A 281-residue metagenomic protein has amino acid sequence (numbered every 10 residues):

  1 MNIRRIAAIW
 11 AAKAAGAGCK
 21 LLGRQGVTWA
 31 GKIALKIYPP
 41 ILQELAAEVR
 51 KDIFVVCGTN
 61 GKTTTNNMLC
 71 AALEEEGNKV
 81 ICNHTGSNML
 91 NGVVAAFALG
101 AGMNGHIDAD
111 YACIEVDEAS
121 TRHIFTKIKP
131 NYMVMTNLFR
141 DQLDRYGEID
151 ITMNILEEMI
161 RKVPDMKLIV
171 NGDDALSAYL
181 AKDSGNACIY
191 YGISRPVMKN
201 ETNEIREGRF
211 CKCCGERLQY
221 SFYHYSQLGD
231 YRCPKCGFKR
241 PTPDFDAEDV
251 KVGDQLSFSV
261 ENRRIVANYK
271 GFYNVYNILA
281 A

Functional and structural regions predicted by a protein language model:
I3-G192, N200-F210: Phosphate-binding loop of NTP-binding sites
Y191-A280: Adenine nucleotide phosphate-binding catalytic loops in nucleotide-utilizing enzymes
